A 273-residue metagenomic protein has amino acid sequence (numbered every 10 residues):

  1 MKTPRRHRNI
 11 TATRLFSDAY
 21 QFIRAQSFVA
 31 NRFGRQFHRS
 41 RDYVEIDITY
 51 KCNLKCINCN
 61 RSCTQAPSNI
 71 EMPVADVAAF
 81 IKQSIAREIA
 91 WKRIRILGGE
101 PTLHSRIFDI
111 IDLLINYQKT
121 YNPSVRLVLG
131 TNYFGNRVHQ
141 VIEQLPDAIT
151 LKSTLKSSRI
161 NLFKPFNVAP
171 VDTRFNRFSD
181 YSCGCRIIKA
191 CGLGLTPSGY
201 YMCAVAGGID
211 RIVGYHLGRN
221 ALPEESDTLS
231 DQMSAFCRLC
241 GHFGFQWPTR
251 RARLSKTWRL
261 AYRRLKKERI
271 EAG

Functional and structural regions predicted by a protein language model:
K2, K51, K55, K82 (+8 more regions): Context-gated lysine
T3-L129: Conserved alpha-helical substructure of the radical SAM core
Q21-R41, S158-A169, V205-E224: Short, charged low-complexity linear segments at domain edges
I81-A86, L103-R211: Conserved AdoMet/S-adenosylmethionine-binding subsite of the radical SAM
F175-G273: Accessory C-terminal segments flanking Radical SAM cores
